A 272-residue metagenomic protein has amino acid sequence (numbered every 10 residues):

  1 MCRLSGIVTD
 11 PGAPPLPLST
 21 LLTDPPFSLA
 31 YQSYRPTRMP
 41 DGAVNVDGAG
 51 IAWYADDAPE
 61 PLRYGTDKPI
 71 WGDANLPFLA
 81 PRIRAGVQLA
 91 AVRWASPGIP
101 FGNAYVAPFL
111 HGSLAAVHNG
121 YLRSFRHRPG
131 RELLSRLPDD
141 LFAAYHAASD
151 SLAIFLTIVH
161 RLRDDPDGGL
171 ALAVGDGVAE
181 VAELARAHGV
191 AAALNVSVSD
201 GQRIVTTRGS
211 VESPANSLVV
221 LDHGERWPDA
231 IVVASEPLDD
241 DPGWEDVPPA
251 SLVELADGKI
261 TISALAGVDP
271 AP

Functional and structural regions predicted by a protein language model:
M1-K68, V211, A250-L252, K259-P272: Extreme N-terminus nucleophile/cap motif
C2, A115-S124: Conserved beta-strand-loop-short alpha-helix elements that form and flank the Mn2+/Mg2+-coordinating active site
G6, D56-E60, D67, H118 (+1 more regions): Cytosolic regulatory regions built on CNB/CRP/Popeye-like sensor folds
L18-L21, Y54-D56, L62-A91, D164 (+1 more regions): Short, compositionally biased leader-like segments
Y34-R35, T66-L79, G86, A90-G112 (+1 more regions): Short acidic (Asp/Glu) patches
V87, D167-T207: Catalytic core of PPM/PP2C metal-dependent serine/threonine phosphatase domains
S135-V159: Long, charge-dense
A215-S251: A conserved acidic, glycine/proline-rich C-terminal tail/linker
